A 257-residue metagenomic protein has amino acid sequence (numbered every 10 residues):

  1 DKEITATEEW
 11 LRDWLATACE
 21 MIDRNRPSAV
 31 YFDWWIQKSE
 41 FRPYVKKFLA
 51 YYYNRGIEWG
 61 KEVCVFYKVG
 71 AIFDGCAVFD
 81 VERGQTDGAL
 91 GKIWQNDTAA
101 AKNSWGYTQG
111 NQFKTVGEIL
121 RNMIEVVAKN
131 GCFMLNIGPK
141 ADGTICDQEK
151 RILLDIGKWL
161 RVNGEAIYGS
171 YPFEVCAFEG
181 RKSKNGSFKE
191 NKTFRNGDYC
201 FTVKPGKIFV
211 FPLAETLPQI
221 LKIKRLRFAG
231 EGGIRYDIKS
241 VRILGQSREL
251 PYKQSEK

Functional and structural regions predicted by a protein language model:
D1-K257: Mature catalytic domains of secreted/periplasmic carbohydrate-active enzymes
